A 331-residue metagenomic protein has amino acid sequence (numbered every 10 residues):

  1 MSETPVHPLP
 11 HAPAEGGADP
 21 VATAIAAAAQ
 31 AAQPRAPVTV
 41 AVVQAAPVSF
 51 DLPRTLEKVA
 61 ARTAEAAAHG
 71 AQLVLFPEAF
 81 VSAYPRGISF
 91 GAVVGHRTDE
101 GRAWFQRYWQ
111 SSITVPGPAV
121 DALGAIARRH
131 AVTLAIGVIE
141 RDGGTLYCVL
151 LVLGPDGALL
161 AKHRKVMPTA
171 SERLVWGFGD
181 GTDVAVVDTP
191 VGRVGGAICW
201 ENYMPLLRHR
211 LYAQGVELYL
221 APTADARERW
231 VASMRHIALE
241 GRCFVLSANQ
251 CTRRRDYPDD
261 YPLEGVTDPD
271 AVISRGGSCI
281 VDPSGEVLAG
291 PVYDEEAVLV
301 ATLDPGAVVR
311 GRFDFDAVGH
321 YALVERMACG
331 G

Functional and structural regions predicted by a protein language model:
S2, H7-P10, L52, A64-P155 (+2 more regions): Cys-nucleophile CN-hydrolase/nitrilase-fold catalytic domain and related Cys-dependent amidase chemistry that acts on
S2-A28, Q250-G331: C-terminal beta-strand edge segments of enzyme domains
V6-L73: N-terminal glycine-/serine-/threonine-rich phosphate-binding loop
A46, F80, I139-E140, Y203 (+3 more regions): Catalytic metal-binding/acid-base residues of hydrolase active sites
Q72, E217, F244: Short acidic/polar active-site loop segments enriched in Thr and Asp
S82, S89, L151, K162-M167 (+1 more regions): Short beta->alpha transition motifs characteristic of CBS
T114-V115, A119-D121, A125-R129, E140-E217 (+3 more regions): Active-site catalytic loop in hydrolytic enzyme cores
I136-V138, V149-V152, A185, S247 (+2 more regions): Short beta-strand scaffold segments in enzyme catalytic cores
